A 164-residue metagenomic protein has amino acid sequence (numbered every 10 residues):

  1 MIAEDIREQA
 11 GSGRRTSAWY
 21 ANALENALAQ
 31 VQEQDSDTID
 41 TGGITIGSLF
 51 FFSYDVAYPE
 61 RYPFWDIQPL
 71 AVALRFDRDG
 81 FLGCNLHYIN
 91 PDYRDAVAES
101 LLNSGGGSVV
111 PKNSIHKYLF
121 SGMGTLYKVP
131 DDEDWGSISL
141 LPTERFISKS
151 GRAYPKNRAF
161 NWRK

Functional and structural regions predicted by a protein language model:
A3-F50, Y58: Mixed-charge, Lys/Arg-rich low-complexity intrinsically disordered regions
A10-S12, T41-G42, I46, D79-L82 (+4 more regions): Feature targets compositionally biased, intrinsically disordered low-complexity regions with long contiguous runs
R15, W19, A23, G47 (+5 more regions): N-terminal functional modules and adjacent low-complexity/disordered segments of proteins
S48-S53, A71-A73: Short hydrophobic/aromatic-rich beta-strand motifs
Y54-F64: Short, charged beta-turn/beta-strand-edge "cap" motif at the junction between a beta-strand and an adjacent loop
Y62-L101: Basic/aromatic-rich interaction segments and small domains that mediate binding to polyanionic partners
Y88-K164: Intrinsically disordered, low-complexity, charged/polar segments
